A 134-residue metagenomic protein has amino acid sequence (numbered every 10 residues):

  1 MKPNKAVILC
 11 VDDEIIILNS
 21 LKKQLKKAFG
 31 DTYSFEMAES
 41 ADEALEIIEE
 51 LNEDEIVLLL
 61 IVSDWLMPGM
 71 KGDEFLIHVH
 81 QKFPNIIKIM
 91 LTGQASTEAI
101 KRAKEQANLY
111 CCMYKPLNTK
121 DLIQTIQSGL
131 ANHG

Functional and structural regions predicted by a protein language model:
D12, D64, T92: Active-site residues of response regulator receiver
I15-M37: Two-component/phosphorelay signaling modules centered on CheY-like receiver
M37-E50, G72: Helix N-cap/capping motif at the beta->alpha junctions
E46, D73-N85: Short amphipathic alpha-helix used as the core "switch/output" element in two-component signaling
N52-V62: Active-site beta3 strand of CheY-like receiver
M67: Receiver (REC) domain active-site loop signature in two-component systems and cognate sites in sensor histidine kinases
E74, H78, A95-C112, Q124: Alpha4 helix (beta4-alpha4-beta5 surface) of REC/receiver domains from two-component response regulators
L117-I126: C-terminal output helix
